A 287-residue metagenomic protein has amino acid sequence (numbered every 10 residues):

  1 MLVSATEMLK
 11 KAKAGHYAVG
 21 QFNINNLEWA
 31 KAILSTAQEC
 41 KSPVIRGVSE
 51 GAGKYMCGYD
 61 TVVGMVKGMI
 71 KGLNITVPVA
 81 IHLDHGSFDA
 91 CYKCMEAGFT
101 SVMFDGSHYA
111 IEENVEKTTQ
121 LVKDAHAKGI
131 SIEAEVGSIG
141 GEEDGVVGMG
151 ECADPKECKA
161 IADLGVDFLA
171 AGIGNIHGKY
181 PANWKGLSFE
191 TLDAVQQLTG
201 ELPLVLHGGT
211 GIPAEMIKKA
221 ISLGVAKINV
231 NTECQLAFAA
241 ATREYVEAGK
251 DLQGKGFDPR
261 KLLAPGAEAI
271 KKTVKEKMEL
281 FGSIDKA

Functional and structural regions predicted by a protein language model:
V3-K11, G15, L27-A52, Y59-T76 (+7 more regions): Alpha/beta enzyme core
A14-Y17, P259: Glycine- and acidic
Q21, T199, P213, P259: Metal-dependent phosphohydrolase cores
F22-N26: Conserved phosphate/anionic-ligand binding catalytic regions in large, soluble enzymes, centered on
L206-T210: Glycine-rich beta-strand-to-loop/alpha-helix junction loops that act as flexible
Y245-D258: Active-site gating loops and adjacent loop-to-helix segments of metal-dependent hydrolytic enzymes
K255-K271: Short, flexible active-site recognition loops that position polar ligands and cofactors
